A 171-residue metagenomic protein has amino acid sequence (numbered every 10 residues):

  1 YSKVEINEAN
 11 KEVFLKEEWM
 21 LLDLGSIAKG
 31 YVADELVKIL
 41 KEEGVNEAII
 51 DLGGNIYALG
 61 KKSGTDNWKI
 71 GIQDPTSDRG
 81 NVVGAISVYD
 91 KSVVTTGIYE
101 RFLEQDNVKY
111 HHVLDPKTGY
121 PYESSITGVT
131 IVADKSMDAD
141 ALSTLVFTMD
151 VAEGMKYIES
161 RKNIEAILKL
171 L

Functional and structural regions predicted by a protein language model:
Y1-L171: Mature catalytic core of soluble alpha/beta enzymes
